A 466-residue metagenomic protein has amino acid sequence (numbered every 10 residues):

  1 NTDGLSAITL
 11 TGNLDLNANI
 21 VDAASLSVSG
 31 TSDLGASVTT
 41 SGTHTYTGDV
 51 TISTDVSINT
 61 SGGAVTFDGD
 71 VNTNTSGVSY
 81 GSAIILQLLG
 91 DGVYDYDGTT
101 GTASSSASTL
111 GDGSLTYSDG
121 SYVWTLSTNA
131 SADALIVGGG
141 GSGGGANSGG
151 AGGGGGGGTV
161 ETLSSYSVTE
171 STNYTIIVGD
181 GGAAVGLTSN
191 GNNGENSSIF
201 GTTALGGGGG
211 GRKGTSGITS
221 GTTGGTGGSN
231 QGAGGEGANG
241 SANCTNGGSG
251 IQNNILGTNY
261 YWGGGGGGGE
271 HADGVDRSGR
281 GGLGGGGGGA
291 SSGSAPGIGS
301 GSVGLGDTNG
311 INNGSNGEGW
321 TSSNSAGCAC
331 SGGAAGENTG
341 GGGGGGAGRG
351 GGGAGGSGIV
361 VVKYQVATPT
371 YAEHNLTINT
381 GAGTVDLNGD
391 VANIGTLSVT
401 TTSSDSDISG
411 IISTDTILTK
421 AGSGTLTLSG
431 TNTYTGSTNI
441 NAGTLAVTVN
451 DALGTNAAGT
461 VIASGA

Functional and structural regions predicted by a protein language model:
N1, L10, I20, L26-V28 (+25 more regions): Extracellular/surface recognition and adhesion modules
T2, G69-T75, T125-N129, L163 (+1 more regions): Extracellular beta-strand-rich solenoid/capping regions of secreted or surface-exposed proteins that bind or remodel
G4-L5, L14-T45, N72, V185-N190 (+6 more regions): Surface-exposed loop/turn positions within long extracellular repeat scaffolds, especially the passenger domains
T39, T51, Y117, S127 (+3 more regions): Surface-exposed coil/turn segments at beta-strand junctions on protein surfaces, enriched
S57-V65, N74-G77, H374: Solvent-exposed beta-strand/loop surfaces, strongest in extracytoplasmic domains of secreted and cell-surface proteins
S79-G98: Extracellular carbohydrate-recognition regions
Y96-S121, S131-T368: Low-complexity, glycine/proline-biased repetitive segments and flexible coils/loops
